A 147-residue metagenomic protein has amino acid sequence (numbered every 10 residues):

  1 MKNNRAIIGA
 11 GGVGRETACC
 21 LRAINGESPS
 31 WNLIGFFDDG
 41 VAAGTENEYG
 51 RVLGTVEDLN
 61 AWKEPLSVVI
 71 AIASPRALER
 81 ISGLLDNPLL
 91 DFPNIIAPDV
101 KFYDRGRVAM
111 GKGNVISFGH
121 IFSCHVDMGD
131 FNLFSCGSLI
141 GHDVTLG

Functional and structural regions predicted by a protein language model:
K2-L21: Glycine-rich adenosine-cofactor-binding loop
G12-R15, R76-A77, T145: Short alpha-helical
L21-N25, L85: Active-site catalytic pocket residues across diverse enzymes, especially alpha/beta-hydrolases
I24-T45: NAD(P)-binding Rossmann-fold cofactor-contacting core
V41-K101: Phosphate-bearing ligand-interacting subdomains that bind or position ATP/ADP/UDP/GDP/NAD(P) or nucleotide-linked
I95-G147: Structural signal for interior beta-strand "rungs" in well-ordered beta-sheet cores of soluble enzyme domains
